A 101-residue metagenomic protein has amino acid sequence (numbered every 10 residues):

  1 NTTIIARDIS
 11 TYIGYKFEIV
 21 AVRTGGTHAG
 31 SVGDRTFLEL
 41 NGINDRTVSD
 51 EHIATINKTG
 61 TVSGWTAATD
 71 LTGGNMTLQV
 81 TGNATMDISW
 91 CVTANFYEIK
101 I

Functional and structural regions predicted by a protein language model:
N1-I13, V22-V32, D45-E51, T55-D87 (+1 more regions): Surface-exposed ligand/attachment interfaces on beta-rich extracellular proteins
V20-V22, N95: Predominantly extracellular/luminal cell-surface or secreted proteins
G33-G42: Short beta-strand elements
M86-A94: Edge beta-strands of jelly-roll/beta-sandwich modules across compartments, strongly enriched in secreted/luminal
A94-I101: Short beta-strand-to-coil "C-cap" segments at the C-terminal boundary of structured domains/repeats, marking
